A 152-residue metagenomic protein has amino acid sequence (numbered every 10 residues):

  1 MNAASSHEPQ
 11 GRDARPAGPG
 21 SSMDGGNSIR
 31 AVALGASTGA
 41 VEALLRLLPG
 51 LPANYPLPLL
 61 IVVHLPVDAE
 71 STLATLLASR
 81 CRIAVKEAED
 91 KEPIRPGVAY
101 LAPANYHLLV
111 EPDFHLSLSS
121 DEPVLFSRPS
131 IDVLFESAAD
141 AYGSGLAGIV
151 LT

Functional and structural regions predicted by a protein language model:
M1-T152: Conserved acid/base catalytic micro-environments in cytosolic active-site loops
